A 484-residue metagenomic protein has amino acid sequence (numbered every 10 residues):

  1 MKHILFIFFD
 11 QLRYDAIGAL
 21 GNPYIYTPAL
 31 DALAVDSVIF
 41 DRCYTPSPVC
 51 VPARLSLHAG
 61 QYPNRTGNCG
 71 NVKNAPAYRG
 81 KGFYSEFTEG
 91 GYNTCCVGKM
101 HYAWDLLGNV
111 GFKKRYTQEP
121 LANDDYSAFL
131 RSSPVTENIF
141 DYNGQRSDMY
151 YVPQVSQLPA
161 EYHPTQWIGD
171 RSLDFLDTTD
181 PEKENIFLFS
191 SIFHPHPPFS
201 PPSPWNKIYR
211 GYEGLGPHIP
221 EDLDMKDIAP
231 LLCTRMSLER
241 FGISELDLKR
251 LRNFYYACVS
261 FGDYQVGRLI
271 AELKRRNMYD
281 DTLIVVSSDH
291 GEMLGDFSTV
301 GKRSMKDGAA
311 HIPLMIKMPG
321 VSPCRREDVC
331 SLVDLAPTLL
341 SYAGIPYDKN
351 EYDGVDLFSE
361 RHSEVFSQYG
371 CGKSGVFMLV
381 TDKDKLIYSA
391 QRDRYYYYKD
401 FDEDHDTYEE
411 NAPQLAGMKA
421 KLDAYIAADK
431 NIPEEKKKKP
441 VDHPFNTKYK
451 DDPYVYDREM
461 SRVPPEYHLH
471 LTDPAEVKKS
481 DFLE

Functional and structural regions predicted by a protein language model:
M1-K2, I39, R240-I243, D247 (+1 more regions): Long, internal low-complexity/basic segments
M1-V38, S47, S203, Y408-P413: Active-site-proximal N-terminal segment of extracellular/periplasmic enzymes that hydrolyze or transfer
F6-F9, R42-T45, G98, F187-H194 (+5 more regions): Short beta-strand segments
Q11-Y24, A128-D170, F175-V329, Y342-A343 (+3 more regions): Active-site-proximal cap/lid insertion segments
G18-R54, G60-Q61, R65, T88-C95 (+1 more regions): Short, structured active-site-proximal loop/turn typified by the sulfatase FGly-forming signature C/S-X-P-X-R
A32, Y84-Y92, G267, M318-S322 (+1 more regions): Non-catalytic, well-ordered alpha-helical segments in soluble enzyme domains
A59-P159: Catalytic-site neighborhoods of secreted/periplasmic enzymes that process anionic sulfate/phosphate groups
E119-Y126, T179, H290-D296, V333-D402 (+1 more regions): C-terminal cap/loop subdomain of S1 sulfatases and analogous C-terminal strand-loop tails that border
